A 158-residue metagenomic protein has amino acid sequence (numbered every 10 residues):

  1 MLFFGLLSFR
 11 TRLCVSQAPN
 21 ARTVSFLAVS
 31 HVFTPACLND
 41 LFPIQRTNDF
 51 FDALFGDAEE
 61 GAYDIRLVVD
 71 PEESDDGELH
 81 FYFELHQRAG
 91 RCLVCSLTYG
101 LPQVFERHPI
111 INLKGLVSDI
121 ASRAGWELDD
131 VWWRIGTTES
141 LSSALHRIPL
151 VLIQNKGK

Functional and structural regions predicted by a protein language model:
M1-I110, W126-K158: N-terminal accessory segment detector
I110-D119: Elongated alpha-helical scaffolds
